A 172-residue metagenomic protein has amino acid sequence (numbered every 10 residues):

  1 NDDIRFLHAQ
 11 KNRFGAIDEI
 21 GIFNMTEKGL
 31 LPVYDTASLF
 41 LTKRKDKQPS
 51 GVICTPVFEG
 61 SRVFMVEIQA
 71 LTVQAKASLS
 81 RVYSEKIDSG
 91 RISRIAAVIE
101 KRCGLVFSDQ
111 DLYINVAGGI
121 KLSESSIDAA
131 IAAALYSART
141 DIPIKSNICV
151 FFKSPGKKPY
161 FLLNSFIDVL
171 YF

Functional and structural regions predicted by a protein language model:
N1-T55, R62-F172: Peripheral, non-AAA+ core regions of ATP-driven protein-machinery
